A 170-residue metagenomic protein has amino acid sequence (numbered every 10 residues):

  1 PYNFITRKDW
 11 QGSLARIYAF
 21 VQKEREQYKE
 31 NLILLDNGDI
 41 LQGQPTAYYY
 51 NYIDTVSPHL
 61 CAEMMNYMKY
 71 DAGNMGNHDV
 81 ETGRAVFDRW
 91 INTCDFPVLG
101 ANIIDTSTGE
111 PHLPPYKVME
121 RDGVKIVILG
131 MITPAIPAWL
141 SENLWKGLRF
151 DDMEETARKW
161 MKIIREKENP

Functional and structural regions predicted by a protein language model:
P1-P170: Acidic, metal/ion-coordinating pockets
